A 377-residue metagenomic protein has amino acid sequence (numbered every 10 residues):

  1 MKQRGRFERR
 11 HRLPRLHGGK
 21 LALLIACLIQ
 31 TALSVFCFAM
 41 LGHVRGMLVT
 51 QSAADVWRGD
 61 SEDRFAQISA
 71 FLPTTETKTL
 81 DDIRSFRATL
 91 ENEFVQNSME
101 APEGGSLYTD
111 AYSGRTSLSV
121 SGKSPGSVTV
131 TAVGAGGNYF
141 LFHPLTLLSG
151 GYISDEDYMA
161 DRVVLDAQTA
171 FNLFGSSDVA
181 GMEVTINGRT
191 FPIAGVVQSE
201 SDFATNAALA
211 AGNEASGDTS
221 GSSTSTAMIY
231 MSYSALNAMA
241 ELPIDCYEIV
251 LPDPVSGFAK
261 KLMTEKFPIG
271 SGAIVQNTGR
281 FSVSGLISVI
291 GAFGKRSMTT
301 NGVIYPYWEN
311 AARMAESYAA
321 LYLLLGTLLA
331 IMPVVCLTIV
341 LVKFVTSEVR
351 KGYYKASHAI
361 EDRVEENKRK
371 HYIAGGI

Functional and structural regions predicted by a protein language model:
K2-A54: Hydrophobic secretory-pathway targeting helix
A39-T116: Membrane-proximal extracellular/periplasmic loop immediately following the first transmembrane helix
D63-F65, S127, A135, D157-A160 (+4 more regions): Extracytoplasmic
D63-T74, D110, T131, I244-G257: Short, hydrophobic/proline-enriched secondary-structure or compact coil segments at domain edges
S106-Y152, D157: The feature marks short, hydrophobic/small-residue-biased sequence motifs that occur predominantly
N138-L147, L165-P252, S256-G257, K261 (+1 more regions): Mid-to-C-terminal secondary-structure elements that act as membrane-proximal/extracytoplasmic interface segments
A312-V334: N-terminal membrane-entry
I331-G376: Juxtamembrane interface at the cytosolic side of transmembrane helices
